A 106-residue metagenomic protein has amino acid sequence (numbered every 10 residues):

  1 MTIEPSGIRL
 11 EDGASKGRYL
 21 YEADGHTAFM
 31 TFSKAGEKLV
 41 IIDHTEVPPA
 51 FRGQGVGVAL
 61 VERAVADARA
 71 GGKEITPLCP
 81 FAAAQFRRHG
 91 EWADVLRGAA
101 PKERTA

Functional and structural regions predicted by a protein language model:
T2-T45: N-terminal first-folded block
D43, E62-A68: Short, hydrophobic/aliphatic alpha-helical segments
T45-R52: A short, internal acetyl-CoA/4′-phosphopantetheine-binding micro-motif in the GNAT/acyltransferase core
G53-A64: Conserved acetyl-CoA-binding loop-helix of GNAT-fold acetyltransferases
D67-K102: C-terminal structural segments of small proteins and small subunits
T105-A106: A charged, well-structured terminal subsegment
